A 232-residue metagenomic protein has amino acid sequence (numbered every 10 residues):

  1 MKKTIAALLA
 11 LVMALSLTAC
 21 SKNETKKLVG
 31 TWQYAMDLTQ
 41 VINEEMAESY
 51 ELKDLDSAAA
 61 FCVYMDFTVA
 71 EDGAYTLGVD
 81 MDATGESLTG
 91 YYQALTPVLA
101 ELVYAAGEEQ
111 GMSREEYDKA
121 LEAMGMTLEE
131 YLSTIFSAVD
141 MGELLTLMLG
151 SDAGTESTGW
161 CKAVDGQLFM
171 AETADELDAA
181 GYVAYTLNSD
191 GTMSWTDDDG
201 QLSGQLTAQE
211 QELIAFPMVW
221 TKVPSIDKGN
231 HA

Functional and structural regions predicted by a protein language model:
M1-K2, S21: N-terminal hydrophobic targeting signals that begin at the initiator methionine
K2-A10: Sec-dependent signal peptide recognition, specifically the positively charged N-region followed immediately by
S16-A19: C-terminal motif of bacterial Sec signal peptides marking the signal peptidase cleavage site
S21-A232: Lipid interaction determinants
